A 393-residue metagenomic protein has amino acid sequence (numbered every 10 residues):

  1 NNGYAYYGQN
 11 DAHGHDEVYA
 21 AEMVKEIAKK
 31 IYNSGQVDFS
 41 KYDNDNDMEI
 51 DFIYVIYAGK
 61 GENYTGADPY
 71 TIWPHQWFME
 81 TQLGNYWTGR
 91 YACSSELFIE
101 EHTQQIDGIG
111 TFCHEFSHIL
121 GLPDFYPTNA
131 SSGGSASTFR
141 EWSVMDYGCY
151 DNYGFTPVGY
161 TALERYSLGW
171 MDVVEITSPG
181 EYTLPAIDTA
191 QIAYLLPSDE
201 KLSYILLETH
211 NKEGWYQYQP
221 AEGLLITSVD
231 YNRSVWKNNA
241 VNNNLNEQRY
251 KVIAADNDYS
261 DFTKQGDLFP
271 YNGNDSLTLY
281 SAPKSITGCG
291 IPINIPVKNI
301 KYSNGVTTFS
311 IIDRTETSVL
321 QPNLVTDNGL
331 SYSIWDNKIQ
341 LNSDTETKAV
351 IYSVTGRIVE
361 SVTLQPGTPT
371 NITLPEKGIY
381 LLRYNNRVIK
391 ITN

Functional and structural regions predicted by a protein language model:
N1-T138, W142, D146-G154, G159-D172 (+5 more regions): Active-site-proximal segment of zinc-dependent metalloprotease catalytic domains
A21, T65-H102, L168-S318: Non-catalytic C-terminal accessory/binding modules of secreted extracellular proteins
D51-I53, G108-I109, S143, S203-I205 (+3 more regions): Residue-level detector of short, conserved catalytic/binding motifs and their immediate flanks
G59, N211, D230, D313 (+2 more regions): A mature extracytoplasmic/lumenal domain signature
T138, Q217-P220, S343: Short glycine/proline-enriched turns and hinge-like loops at secondary-structure junctions
Q321-N393: C-terminal outer-membrane/trafficking sorting elements
